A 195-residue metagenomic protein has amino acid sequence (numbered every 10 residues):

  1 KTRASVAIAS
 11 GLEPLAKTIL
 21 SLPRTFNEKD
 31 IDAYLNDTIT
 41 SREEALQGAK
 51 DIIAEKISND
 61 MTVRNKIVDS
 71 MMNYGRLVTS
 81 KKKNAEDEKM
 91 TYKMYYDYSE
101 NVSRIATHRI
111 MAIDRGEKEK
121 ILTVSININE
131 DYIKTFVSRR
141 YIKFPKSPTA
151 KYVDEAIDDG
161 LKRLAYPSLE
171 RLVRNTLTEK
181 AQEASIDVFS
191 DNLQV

Functional and structural regions predicted by a protein language model:
K1-V195: Duplex nucleic acid-engaging cores and interfaces of nucleic-acid transaction enzymes
